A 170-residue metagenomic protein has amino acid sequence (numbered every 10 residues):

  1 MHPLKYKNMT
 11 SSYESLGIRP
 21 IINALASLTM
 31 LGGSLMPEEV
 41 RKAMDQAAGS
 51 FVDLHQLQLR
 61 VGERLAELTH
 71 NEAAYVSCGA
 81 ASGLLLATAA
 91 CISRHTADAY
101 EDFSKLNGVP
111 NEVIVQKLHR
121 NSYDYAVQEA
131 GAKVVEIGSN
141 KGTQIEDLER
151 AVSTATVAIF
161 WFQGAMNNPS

Functional and structural regions predicted by a protein language model:
M1-K5: N-terminal amphipathic/basic-hydrophobic helices that include classical n-h-c signal peptides and signal-anchor
N8-L31, L35, G62-V76, A81-S170: Conserved PLP-enzyme active-site core in the AAT-like
N23-R60: A glycine-/small-polar-enriched, mobile loop at the entrance of the PLP active site in fold-type I
